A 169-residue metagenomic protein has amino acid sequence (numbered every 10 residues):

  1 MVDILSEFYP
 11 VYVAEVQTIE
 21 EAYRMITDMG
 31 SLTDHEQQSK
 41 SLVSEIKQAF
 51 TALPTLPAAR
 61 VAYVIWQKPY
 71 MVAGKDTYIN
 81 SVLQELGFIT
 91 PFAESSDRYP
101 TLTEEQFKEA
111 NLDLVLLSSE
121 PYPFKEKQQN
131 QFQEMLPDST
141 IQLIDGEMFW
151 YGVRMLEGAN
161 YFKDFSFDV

Functional and structural regions predicted by a protein language model:
M1-I19, L53-G152, L156: Binding-cleft/active-site segments that stabilize strongly anionic ligands or cofactors
E15, T33-Q37: Short, polar/flexible loop-turn hinges at active-site or ligand-entry regions and domain interfaces
Y23-I26, L86: Short, basic/glycine-rich phosphate-binding loops at helix/coil junctions that contact nucleotide phosphates
I26-D34: Helix-loop "lid/cap" segments that line or gate small-molecule binding pockets
T33, S166-V169: Short, hydrophobic alpha-helical segments
E36-L53: Mid-sequence helix-capping/hinge segment at a functional interface
